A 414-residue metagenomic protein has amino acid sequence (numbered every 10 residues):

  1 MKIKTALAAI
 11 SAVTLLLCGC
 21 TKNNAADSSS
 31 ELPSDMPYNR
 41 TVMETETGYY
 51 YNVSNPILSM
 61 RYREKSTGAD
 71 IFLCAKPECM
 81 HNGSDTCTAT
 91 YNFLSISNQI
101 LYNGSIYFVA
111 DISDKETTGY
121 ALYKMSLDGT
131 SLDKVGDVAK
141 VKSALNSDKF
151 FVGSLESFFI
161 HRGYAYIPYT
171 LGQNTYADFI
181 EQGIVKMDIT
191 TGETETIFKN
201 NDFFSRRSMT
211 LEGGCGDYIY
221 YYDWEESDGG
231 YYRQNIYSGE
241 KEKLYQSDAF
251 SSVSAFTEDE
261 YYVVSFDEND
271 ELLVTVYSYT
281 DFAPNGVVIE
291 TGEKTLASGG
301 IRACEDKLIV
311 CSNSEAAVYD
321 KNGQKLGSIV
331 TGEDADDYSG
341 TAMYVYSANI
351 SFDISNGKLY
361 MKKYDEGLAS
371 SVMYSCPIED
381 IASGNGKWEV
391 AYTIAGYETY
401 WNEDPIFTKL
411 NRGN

Functional and structural regions predicted by a protein language model:
M1-I10: Bacterial N-terminal signal peptides that target proteins for export
L16-G19: C-terminal motif of bacterial Sec signal peptides marking the signal peptidase cleavage site
N23-P33, I57-D85, T117-A144, Y176-N201 (+4 more regions): Surface-exposed loop/turn elements that mediate protein-protein interactions on large endomembrane-trafficking
D35-E44, S84-I100, K142-I160, D202-G216 (+4 more regions): Repeated scaffold domains used in trafficking and secretory/extracellular systems, primarily beta-propellers
N39-N55, N98-D114, F159-T175, G213-E225 (+7 more regions): Short beta-strand elements that form the blades of beta-propeller/WD-repeat-like and other beta-sheet-rich scaffold
N98-I184: A generic tandem-repeat structural signature
